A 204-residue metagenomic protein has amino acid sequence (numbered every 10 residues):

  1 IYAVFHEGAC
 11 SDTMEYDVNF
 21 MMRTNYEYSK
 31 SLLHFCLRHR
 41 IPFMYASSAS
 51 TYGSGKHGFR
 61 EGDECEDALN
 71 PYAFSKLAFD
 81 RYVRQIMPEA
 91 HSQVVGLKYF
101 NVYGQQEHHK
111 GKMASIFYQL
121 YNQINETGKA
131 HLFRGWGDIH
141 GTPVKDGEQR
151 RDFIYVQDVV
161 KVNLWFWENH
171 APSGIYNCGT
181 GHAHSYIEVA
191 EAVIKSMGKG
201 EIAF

Functional and structural regions predicted by a protein language model:
I1-T24: NAD(P)H-binding glycine-rich loop region in Rossmannoid oxidoreductase-like domains and their noncatalytic homologs
H6, K30-P71: Conserved Rossmann-fold NAD(P)-dependent oxidoreductase catalytic core, especially the SDR/UDP-sugar
T13-M21, S54-F59, H108: Conserved catalytic-core motifs of eukaryotic protein kinase domains, centered on the activation segment
F20-M22, A68-L77, K110-Y118, D152-F153 (+1 more regions): Short-chain dehydrogenase/reductase
M22-S29, L33-C36, M44, S75-K76 (+1 more regions): Short alpha-helix in the Rossmann-fold core of NAD(P)-dependent oxidoreductases
Y52-G53, D67-P71, V95-I116, R134 (+1 more regions): Flexible, glycine-rich beta-alpha linker
S54, L69-F100, Q119-E126: Active-site Tyr-X1-5-Lys
E126-F204: C-terminal substrate-binding subdomain of Rossmann-fold SDR/epimerase-dehydratase oxidoreductases
